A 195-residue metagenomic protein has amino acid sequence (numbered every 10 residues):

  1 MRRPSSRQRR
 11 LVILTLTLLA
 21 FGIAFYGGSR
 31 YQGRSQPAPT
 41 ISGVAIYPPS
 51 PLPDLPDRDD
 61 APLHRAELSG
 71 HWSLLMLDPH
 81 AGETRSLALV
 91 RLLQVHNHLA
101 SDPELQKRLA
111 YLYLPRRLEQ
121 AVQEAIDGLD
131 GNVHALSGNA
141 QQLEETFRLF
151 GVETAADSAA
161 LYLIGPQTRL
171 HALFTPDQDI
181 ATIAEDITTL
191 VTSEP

Functional and structural regions predicted by a protein language model:
M1-D54: N-terminal targeting signals for export/organelle localization
M1-R3, A110, L114, E119-A121 (+2 more regions): Eukaryotic scaffold repeat domains enriched in small/polar residues
S50, L68-W72, Q106-L109, S158-A159: Extracytoplasmic
P53-S73, N97: A short beta-strand-turn-helix
H64-L92: Short active-site neighborhood of thiol/selenol oxidoreductases, capturing the structured segment around
S86-L136, A140-T146: Structural microenvironment flanking redox-active thiols in thiol-disulfide oxidoreductases
G131-H134, E144, R148-Y162: Structural micro-motif
A156-P195: Thiol-/selenol-based redox modules, centered on thioredoxin-like and closely related oxidoreductase domains
